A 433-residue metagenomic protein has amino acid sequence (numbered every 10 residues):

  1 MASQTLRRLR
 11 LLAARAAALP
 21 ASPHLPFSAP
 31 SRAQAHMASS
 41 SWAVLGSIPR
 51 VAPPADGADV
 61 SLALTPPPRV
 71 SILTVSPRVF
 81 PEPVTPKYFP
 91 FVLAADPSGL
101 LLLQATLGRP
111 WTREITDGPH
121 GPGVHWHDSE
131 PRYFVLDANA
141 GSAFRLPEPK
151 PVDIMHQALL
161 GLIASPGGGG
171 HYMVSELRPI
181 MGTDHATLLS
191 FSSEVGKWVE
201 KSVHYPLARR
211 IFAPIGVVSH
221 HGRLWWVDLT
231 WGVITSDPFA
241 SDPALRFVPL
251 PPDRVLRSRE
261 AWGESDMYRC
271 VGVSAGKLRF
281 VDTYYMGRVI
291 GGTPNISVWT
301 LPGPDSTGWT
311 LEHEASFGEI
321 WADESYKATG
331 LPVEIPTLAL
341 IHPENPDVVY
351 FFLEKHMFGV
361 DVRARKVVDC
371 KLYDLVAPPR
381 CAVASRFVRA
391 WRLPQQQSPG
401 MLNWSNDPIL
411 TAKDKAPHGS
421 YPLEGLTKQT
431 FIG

Functional and structural regions predicted by a protein language model:
M1-R69, L402-G433: Intrinsically disordered, low-structural-confidence terminal and linker regions
P20-L62, V70-T112, I215-G216, H221-R223: Beta-strand-rich domains and repeat architectures in extracellular enzymes and scaffolds, especially beta-propellers
K87-F91, A213-G216, R223, E260-V271 (+2 more regions): Signature of short aromatic-glycine-proline-rich micro-motifs recurring in repeat-based ectodomains
Y88-F89, A94-G291: A sequence/structural signal of beta-propeller blade repeats
V152-S165, T307-F351, R386-W391: A surface-exposed beta-alpha-beta supersecondary segment
D237-P243, W299-T310, R363-V368: Short loop/turn segments immediately following beta-strands, especially the blade-tip and inter-blade linker loops
V281-M286, I296-T300, T329-A377, G433: C-terminal, well-structured subdomains that either form a transmembrane helix-short loop-helix hairpin in multi-pass
L353-G433: Blade-level signature of beta-propeller repeat domains, shared across WD40, Kelch, NHL, RCC1 and BNR/Asp-box propellers
